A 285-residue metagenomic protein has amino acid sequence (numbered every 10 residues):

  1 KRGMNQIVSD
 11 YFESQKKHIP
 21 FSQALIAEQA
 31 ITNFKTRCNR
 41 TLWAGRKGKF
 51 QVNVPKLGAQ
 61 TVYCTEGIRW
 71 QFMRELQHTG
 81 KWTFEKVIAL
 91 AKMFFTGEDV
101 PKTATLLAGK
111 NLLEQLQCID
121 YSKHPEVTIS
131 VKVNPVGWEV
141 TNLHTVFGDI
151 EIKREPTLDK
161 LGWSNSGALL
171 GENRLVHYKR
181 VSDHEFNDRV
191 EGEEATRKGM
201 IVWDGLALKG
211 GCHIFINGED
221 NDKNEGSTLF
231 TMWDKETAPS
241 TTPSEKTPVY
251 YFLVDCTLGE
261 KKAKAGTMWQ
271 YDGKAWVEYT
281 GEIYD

Functional and structural regions predicted by a protein language model:
K1-V140, P156-T157, L170-E225: Flexible, glycine/threonine- and acidic-rich loop/arm segments that mediate assembly and lattice contacts in viral
T96-E98, L161, G192, T237-P248: Short, surface-exposed loop and linker segments with low hydrophobicity and enrichment for Pro/Ser/Thr
T103-T105, V249-Y250, M268: Beta-sheet entry/capping signal
W138-G162: Low-complexity, serine/threonine/proline-enriched polar segments
G162-N165, N173: Acidic, metal/cofactor-coordinating or nucleic-acid-engaging core segments within structured domains
E225-K262, E278-D285: Extracellular/surface-exposed low-complexity repeats and stalk/linker segments enriched in Gly/Pro and small polar
K264-Q270: Extracellular disulfide-bonded cysteine-rich modules/repeats
G273-V277: Asp-box/BNR beta-propeller loop motif
